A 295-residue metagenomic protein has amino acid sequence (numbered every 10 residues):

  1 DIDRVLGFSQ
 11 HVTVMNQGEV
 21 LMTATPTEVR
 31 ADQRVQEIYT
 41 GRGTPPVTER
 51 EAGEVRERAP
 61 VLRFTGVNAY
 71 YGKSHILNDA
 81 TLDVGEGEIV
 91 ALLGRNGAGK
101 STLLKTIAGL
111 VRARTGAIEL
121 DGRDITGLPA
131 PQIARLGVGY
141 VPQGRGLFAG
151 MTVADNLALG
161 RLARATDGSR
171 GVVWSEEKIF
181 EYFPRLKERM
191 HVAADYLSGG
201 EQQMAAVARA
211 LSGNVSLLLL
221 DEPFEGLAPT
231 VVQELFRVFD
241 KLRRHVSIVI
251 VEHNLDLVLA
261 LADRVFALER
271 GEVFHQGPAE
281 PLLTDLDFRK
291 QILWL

Functional and structural regions predicted by a protein language model:
V5-G7, V258-A260: A short, surface-exposed alpha-helical micro-motif characterized by mixed small hydrophobic and charged/polar residues
T27, A117-R135, A279-P281: ABC ATPase NBD Q-loop/coupling interface
L93-R95: The feature captures the beta-strand-to-loop junction immediately N-terminal to the Walker
A108: Helix-to-loop junction immediately C-terminal to a conserved catalytic motif
G116-R123, L136, R170-E176, E181: Conserved ABC transporter NBD signature motif
L211-S216, H245: A short, proline-enriched helix->beta-strand linker immediately N-terminal to the Walker B motif in ABC-type P-loop
